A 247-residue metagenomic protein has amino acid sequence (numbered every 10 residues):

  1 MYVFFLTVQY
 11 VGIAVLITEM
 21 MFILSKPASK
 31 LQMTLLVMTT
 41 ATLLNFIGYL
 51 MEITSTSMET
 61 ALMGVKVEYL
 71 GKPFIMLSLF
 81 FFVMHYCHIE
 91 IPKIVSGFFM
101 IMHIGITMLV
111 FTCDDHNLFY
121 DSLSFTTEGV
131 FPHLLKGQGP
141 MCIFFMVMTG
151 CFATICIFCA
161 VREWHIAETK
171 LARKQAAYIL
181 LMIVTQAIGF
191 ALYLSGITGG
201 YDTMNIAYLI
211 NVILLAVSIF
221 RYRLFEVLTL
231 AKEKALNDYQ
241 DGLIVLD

Functional and structural regions predicted by a protein language model:
M1-L16, P27-L118, G139-C151, D202-N211: Individual alpha-helical transmembrane segments in multi-pass integral membrane proteins
Y2-Q9, R162-W164, E168-I244: Interfacial "cap-and-anchor" motif at the non-cytosolic start of specific transmembrane alpha-helices
I17-F22, S78-F82, M146-T169, L215-Y222: Alpha-helical transmembrane segments in multipass membrane proteins, preferentially the mid-helix core
S25-S29, M58-A61, Y86-K93, C156-A177 (+1 more regions): Transmembrane alpha-helical segments that serve as helix-helix packing and pore/cofactor-lining elements in multipass
L44-E52, G105-Y120, F144-T198: Hydrophobic transmembrane alpha-helices
Y86, I244-L246: N-terminal targeting/docking segments
L123-M141: Juxtamembrane membrane-water interface segments that cap and precede transmembrane helices
L134, L246-D247: Hydrophobic alpha-helical segments, especially N-terminal targeting/anchoring helices
